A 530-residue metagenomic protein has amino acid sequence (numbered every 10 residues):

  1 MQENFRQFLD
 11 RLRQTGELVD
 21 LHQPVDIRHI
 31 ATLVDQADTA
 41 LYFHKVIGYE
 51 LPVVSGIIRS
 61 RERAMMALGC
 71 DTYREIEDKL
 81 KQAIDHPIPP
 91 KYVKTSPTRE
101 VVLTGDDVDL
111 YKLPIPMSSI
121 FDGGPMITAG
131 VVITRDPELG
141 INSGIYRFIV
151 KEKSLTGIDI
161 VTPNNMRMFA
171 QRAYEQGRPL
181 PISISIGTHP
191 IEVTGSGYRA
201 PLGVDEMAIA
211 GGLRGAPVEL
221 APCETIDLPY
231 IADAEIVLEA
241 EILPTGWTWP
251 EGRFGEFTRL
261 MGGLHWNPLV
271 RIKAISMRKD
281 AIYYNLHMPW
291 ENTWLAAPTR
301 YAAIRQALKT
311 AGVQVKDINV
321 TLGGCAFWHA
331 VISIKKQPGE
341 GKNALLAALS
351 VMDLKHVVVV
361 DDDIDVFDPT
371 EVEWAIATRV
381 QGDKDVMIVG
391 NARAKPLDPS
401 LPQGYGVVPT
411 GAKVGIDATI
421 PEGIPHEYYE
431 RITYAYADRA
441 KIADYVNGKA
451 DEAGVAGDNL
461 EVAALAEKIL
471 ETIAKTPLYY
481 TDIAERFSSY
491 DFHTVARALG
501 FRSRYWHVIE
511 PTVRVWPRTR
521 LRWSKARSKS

Functional and structural regions predicted by a protein language model:
M1-R253, F257-L269, K273-E461: Extended, highly charged
R379-V386, Y490, R502-Y505: Hydrophobic alpha-helical segments
V462-L470, F492: Short, leucine-enriched amphipathic alpha-helices that occur as contiguous helical runs
E471-D482, Y490: Short capping segments at the starts of secondary-structure elements
E485: Alpha-helical residues within the helix-turn-helix
S488-T494: Short, basic interhelical loop/turn and adjoining N-cap of the next helix at nucleic-acid- or acidic-partner-contacting
R497-S530: Charged low-complexity interaction tracts in eukaryotic proteins
